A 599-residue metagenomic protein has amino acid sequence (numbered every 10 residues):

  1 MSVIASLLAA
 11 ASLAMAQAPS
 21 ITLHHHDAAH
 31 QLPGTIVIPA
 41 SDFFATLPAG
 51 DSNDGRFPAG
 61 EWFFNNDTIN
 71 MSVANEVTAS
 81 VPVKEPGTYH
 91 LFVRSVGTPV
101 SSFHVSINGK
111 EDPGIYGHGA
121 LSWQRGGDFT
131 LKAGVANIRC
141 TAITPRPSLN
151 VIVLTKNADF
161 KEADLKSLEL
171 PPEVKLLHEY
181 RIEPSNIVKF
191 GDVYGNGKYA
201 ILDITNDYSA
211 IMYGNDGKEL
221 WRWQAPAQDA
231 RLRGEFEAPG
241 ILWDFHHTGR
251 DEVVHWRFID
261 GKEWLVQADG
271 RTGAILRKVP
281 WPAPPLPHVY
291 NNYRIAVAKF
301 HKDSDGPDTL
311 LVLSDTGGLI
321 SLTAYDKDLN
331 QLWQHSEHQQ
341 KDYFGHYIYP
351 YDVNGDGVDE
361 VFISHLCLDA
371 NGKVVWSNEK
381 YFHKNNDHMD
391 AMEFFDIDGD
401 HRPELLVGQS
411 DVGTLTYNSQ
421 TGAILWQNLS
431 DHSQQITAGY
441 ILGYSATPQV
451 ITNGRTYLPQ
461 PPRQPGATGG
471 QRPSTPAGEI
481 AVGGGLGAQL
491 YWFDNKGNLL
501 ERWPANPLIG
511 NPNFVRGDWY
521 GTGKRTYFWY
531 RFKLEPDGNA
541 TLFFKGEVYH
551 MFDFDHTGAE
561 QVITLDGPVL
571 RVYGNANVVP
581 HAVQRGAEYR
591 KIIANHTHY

Functional and structural regions predicted by a protein language model:
S2-A14: Bacterial N-terminal signal peptides
Q17-K175, Y213, F236, G270: Extracytoplasmic
P19-H26, S106-I107, A163-Y599: Beta-propeller-forming repeat regions
